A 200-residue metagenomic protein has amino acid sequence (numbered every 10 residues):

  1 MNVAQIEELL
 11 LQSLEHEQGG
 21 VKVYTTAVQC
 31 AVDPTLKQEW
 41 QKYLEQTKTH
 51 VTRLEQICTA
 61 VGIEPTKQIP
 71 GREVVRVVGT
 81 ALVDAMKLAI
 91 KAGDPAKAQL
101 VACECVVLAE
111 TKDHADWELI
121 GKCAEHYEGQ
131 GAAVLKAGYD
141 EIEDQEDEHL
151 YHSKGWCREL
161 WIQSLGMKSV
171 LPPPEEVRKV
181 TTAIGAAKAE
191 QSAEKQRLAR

Functional and structural regions predicted by a protein language model:
M1-R200: Iron-associated oxidoreductase/ferritin-like identity signal
